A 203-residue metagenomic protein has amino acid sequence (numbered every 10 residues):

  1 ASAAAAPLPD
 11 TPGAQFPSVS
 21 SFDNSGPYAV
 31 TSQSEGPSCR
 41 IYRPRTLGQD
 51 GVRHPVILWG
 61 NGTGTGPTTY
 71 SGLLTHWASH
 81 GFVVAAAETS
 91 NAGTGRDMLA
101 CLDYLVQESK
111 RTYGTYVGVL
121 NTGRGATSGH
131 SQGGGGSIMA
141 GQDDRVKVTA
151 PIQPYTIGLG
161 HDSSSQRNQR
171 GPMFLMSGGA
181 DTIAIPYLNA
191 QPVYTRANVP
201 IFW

Functional and structural regions predicted by a protein language model:
A1-A5: Secretory targeting and sorting signals
A6-V52: Short conserved active-site loop signatures built around small residues
T46-R53, R96-G135: Gly/Ser-rich "nucleophile elbow"/oxyanion-hole loop immediately N-terminal to the catalytic nucleophile in hydrolases
D50, G66-T69, A86, G93-G95 (+3 more regions): Extracytoplasmic/secreted cell-surface and envelope-processing proteins
G51-G62: Short beta-strand element of the alpha/beta-hydrolase
T68-A87: Short amphipathic alpha-helix adjacent to the substrate-entry channel of hydrolases
M139-K147: Conserved hydrolase catalytic core segment
K147-W203: The feature captures the conserved acid-bearing segment of alpha/beta-hydrolase catalytic domains
